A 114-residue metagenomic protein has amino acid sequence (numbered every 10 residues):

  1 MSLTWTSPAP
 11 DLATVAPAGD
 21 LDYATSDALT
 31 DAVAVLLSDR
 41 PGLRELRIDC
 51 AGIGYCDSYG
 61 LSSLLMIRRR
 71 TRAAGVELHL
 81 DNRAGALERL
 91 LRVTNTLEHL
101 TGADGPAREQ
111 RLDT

Functional and structural regions predicted by a protein language model:
M1-Y55, Y59, M66-T114: STAS-like cytosolic regulatory interaction modules
